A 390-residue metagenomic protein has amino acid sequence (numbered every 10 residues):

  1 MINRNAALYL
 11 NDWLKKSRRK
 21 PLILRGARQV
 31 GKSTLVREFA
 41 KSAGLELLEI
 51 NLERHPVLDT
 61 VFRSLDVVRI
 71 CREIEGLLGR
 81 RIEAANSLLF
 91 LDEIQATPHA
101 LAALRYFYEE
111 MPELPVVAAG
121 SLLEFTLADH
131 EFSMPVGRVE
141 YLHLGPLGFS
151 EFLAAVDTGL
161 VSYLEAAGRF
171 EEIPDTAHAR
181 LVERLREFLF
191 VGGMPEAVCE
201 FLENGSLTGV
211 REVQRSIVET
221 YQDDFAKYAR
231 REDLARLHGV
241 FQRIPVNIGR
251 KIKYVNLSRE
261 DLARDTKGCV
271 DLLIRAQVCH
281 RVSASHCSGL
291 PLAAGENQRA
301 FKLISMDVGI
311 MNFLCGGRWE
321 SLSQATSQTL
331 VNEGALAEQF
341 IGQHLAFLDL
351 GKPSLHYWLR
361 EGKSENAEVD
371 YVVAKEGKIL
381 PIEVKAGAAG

Functional and structural regions predicted by a protein language model:
M1-S17: Pre-Walker A adenine-sensing motif
L14-L22, Q29, E38-L45, L88 (+1 more regions): A cross-kingdom feature that marks ATP-driven nucleic-acid transaction machinery
K32: Conserved lysine of the Walker
R54-A84: Short glycine-rich substrate-engagement loop in P-loop NTPases that contacts/grips substrate
I82-H99: Conserved P-loop NTPase "ATPase switch" module shared by AAA+ and STAND
L101-V117: Conserved catalytic/switch belt of AAA+ P-loop NTPases
P115-S121, H143: Structural recognition of the conserved hydrophobic beta-strand(s) that form the central parallel beta-sheet of P-loop
L127-N247: Interdomain motor-coupling "hinge/lid" segment immediately C-terminal to the ATP-binding subdomain of NTP-driven enzymes
